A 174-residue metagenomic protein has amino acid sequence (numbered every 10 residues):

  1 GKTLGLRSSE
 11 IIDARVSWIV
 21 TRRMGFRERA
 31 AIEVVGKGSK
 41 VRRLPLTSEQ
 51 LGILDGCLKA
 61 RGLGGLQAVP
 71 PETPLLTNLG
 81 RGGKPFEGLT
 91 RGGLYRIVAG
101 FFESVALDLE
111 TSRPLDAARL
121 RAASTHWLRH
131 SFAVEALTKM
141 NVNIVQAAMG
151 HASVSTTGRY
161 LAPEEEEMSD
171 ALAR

Functional and structural regions predicted by a protein language model:
G1-S9, A31-E33, E135: Short pre-functional
G5, S9-A14, V145: Alpha-helix N-cap/helix-start motif at helix boundaries, enriched for small hydrophobics
S8, V142, V154: Helix-turn-helix DNA-binding elements, focusing on the entry/boundary residues of the two helices that contact DNA
D13-E72: Conserved tyrosine-mediated DNA breakage-rejoining catalytic core shared by Y-recombinases
S48-R119: Active-site/catalytic core of tyrosine-dependent DNA strand-transfer enzymes
Y95-A147, E166: Short, basic (Lys/Arg/His-rich) helix/loop patches that form interaction surfaces in the mid-to-C-terminal regions
M149, S153-A173: Catalytic-site neighborhood detector that most strongly recognizes the C-terminal catalytic loop/helix of tyrosine
